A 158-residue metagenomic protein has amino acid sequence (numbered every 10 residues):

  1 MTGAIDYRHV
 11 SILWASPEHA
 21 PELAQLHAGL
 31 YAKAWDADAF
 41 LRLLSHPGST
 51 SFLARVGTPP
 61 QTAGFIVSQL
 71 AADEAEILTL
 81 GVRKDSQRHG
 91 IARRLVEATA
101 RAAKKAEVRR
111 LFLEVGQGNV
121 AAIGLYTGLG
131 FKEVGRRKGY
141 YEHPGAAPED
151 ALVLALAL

Functional and structural regions predicted by a protein language model:
M1-T2, S49, R110, G116 (+1 more regions): Conserved catalytic core of the tyrosine transesterase superfamily
G3-H89, R93-A102, A106, A155-L158: Acetyl-CoA-dependent GNAT
D38, F112-E114, T127, K132-E149: Conserved catalytic-core motifs of GNAT/GCN5-like acyltransferases
R83, E114-G118: Residue-level recognition of the GNAT/N-acetyltransferase active site
V96, N119-A122, G139-G145: Short glycine/proline-centered loop/turn elements that form peptide/ligand docking sites
A106, G124, G128-L129: Structural motif
